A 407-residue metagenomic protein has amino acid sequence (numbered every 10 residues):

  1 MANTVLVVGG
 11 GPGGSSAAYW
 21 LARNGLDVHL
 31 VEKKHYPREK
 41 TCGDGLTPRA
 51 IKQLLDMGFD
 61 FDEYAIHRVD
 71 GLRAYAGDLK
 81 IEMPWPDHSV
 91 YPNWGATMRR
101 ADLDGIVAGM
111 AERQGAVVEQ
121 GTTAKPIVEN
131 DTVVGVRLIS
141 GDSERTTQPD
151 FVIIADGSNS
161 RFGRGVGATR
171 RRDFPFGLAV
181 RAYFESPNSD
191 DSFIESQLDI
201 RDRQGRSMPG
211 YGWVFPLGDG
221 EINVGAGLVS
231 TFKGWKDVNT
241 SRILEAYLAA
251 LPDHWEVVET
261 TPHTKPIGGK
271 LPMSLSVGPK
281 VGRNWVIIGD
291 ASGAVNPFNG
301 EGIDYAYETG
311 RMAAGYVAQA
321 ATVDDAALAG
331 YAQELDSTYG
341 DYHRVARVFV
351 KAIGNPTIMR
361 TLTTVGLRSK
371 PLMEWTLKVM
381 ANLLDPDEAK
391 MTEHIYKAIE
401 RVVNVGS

Functional and structural regions predicted by a protein language model:
M1-G11: Beta1/beta-strand and adjacent pyrophosphate-binding region of the FAD-binding site in flavoprotein oxidoreductases
G14-S15: N-terminal Rossmann-fold NAD(P) dinucleotide-binding loop
A22-C42: Glycine-rich FAD pyrophosphate-binding loop
H35-M57: Conserved N-terminal glycine-rich FAD pyrophosphate-binding loop of Rossmann-like flavoproteins
I51-G105: A conserved beta-strand/loop capping segment in the N-terminal third of enzymes that catalyze redox or closely related
M110-H254: Predominantly flavin-linked oxidoreductase catalytic cores and closely associated redox partners
F232-Y316, V323: FAD/FMN-dependent oxidoreductases across multiple families
G315-S407: C-terminal helical "tail/cap" subdomain of flavin- and related membrane-associated enzymes
